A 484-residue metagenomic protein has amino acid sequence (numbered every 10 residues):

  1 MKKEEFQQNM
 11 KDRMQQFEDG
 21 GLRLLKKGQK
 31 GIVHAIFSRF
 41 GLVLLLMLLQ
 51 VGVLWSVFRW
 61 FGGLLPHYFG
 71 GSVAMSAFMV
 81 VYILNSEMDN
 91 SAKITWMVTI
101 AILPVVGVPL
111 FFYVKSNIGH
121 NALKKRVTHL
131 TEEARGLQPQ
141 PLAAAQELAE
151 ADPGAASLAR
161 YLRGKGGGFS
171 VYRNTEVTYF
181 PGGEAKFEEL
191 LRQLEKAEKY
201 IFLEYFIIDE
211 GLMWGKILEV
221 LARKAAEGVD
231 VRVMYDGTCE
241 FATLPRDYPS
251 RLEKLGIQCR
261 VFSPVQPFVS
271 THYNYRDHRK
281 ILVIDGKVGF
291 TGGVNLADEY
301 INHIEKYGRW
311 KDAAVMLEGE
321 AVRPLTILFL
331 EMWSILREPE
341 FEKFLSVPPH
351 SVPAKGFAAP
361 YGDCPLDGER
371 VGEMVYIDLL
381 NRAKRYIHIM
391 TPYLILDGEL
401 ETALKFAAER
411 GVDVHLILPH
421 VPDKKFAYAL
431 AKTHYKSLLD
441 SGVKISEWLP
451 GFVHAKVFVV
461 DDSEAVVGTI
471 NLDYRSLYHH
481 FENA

Functional and structural regions predicted by a protein language model:
M1-M374, D378, R382, P422 (+6 more regions): N-terminal localization/anchoring segments of enzymes in phospholipid and broader phosphate metabolism
E331, A403-F406, T433: Short, solvent-exposed amphipathic alpha-helical segments in soluble enzyme and RNA/protein-processing domains
M390-T391, W448, G468: Thr-Gly-centered strand-to-loop micro-motif
Y393-H415, P419, K424: Helical hairpin unit composed of two closely spaced alpha helices linked by a short loop
Y428-A429: Active-site-proximal loop->helix
K456: Catalytic-core elements of nucleic-acid end-processing and repair enzymes
